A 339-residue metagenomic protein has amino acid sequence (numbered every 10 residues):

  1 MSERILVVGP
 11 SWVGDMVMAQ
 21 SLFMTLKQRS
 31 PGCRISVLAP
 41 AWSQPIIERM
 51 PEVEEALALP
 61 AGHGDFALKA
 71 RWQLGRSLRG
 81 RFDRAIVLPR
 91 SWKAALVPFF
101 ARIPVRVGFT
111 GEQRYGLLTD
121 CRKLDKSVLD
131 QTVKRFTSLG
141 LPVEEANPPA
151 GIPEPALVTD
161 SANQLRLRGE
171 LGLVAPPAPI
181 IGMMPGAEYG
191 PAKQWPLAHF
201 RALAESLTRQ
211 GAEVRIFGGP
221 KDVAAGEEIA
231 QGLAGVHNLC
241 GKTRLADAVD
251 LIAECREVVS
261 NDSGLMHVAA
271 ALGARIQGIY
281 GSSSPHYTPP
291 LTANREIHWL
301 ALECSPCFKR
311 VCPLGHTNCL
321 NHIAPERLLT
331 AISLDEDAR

Functional and structural regions predicted by a protein language model:
M1-R339: Catalytic machinery of carbohydrate-active enzymes, primarily nucleotide-sugar-dependent glycosyltransferases
